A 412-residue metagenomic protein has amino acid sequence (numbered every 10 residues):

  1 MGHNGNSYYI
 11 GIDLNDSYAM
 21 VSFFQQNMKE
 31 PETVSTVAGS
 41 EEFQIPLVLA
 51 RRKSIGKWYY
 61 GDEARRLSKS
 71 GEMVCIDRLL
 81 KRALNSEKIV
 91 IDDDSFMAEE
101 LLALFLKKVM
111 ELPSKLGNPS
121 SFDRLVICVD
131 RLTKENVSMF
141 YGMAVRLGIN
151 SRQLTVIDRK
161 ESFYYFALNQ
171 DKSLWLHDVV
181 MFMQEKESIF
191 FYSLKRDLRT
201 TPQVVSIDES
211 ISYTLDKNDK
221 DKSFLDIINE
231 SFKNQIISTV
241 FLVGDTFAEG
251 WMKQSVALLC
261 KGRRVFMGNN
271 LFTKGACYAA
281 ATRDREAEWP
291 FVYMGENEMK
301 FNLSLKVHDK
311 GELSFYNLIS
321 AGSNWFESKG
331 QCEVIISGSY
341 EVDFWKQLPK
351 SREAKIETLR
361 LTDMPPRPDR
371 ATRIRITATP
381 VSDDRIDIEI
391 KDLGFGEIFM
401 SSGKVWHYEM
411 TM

Functional and structural regions predicted by a protein language model:
M1-I10, N150-V180, L271-V292, R367-P368: Conserved phosphate-binding catalytic cores of ATP/NTP-utilizing and phosphoryl-transfer enzymes
M1-K88, T155, L361, P366-M412: Early-domain small/polar-rich strand-loop-helix modules and first-structured segments of the mature chain
G5, G11-Y18, S173-F190, K195-R196 (+3 more regions): A short acidic Gly-Thr/Ser loop motif
A19, Q44-S54, S68-M73, R196-I228 (+2 more regions): Glycine-rich phosphate-binding loop plus the immediately following alpha-helix
S35-C128, I211-L225: Conserved phosphate-binding loops in N-terminal lobes of ATP-dependent enzymes of the actin/Hsp70/sugar-kinase
V126-V137, E230-V256: Glycine-rich phosphate-binding loops at beta-strand->alpha-helix junctions
I127, E135, G142-F224: Small-residue (GG/TT-enriched) beta-loop-alpha framework at ligand/catalytic clefts
E288-M412: Acidic low-complexity intrinsically disordered segments
